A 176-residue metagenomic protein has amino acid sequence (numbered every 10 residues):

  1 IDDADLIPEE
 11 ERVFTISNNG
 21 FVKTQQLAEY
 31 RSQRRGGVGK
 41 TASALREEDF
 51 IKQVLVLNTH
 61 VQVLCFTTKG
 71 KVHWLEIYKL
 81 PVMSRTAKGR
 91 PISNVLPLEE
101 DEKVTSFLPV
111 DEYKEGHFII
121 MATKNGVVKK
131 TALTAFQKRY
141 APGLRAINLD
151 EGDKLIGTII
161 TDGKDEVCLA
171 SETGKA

Functional and structural regions predicted by a protein language model:
I1-A176: Short, structured "edge-of-domain" segments at secondary-structure transitions
